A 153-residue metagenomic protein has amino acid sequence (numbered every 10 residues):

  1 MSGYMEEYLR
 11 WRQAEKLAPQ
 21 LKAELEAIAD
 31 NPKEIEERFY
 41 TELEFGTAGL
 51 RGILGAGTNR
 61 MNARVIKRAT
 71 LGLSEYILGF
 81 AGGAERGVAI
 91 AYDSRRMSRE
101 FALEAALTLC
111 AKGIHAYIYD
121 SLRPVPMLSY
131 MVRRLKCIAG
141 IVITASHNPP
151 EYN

Functional and structural regions predicted by a protein language model:
M1-N153: Non-catalytic beta/alpha edge segments that cap or flank active sites
